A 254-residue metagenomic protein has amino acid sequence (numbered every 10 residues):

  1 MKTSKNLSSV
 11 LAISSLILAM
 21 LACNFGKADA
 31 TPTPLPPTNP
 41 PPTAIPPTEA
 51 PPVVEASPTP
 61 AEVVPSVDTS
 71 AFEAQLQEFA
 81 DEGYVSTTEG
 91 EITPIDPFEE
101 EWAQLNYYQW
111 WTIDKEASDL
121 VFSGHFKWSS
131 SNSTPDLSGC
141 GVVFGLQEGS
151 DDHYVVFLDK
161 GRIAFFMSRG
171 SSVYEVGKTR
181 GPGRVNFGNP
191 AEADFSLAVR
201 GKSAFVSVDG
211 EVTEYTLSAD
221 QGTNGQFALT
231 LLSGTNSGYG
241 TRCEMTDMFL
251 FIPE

Functional and structural regions predicted by a protein language model:
L16, M20-F79, E91, P253: Ser/Thr-rich, Proline-interspersed low-complexity disordered segments
E82-Y108: Short carbohydrate-recognition loop motifs
E101-R169: Secretory/extracellular carbohydrate-interaction modules and structurally similar beta-sandwich "look-alikes"
Y108-K115, R180-F187, L217: Beta-strand-rich interaction surfaces with strong enrichment in secreted/lumenal proteins
G124, A191-V206: Short tryptophan-centered beta-strand motifs in secreted/extracellular beta-sheet-rich domains of glycan-recognition
S171-D194: Short, aromatic/His-centered strand-loop micro-motif at the edge of beta-sheets
L217-E244: Flexible glycan-contacting loops in extracellular carbohydrate-active proteins
T246-L250: Extracellular beta-strand elements of beta-rich domains used for carbohydrate recognition/degradation or cell-matrix
